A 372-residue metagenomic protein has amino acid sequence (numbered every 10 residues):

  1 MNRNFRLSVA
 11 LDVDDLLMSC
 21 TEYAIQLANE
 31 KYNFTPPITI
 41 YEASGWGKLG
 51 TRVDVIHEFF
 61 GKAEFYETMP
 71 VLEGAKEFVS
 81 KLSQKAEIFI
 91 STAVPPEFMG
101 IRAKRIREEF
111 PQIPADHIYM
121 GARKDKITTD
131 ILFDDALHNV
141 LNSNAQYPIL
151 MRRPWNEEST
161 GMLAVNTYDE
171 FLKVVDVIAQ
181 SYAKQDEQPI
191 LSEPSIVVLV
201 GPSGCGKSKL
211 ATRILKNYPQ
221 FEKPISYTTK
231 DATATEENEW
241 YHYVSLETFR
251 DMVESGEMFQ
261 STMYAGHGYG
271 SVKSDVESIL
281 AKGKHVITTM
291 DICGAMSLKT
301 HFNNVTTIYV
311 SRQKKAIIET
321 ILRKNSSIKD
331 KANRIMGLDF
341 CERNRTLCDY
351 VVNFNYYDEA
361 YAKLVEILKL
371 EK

Functional and structural regions predicted by a protein language model:
N2-V55, P194-L199, G204-Q220: Active-site neighborhood of HAD-like aspartate-dependent phosphohydrolases
L49-E64, T228-V286: ATP-dependent small-molecule kinase phosphotransfer cores that center on conserved nucleotide phosphate-binding segments
Y66-P70, A75-I106, H285-V286: Substrate-recognition element of Asp-dependent hydrolases with the DxDx(T/V) motif
S91-N142: Substrate-recognition "cap/lid" segment bordering the active-site pocket of phosphatases
L132-D169: Acidic, Mg2+-coordinating phosphoryl-transfer loop and its flanking beta/alpha structural elements, shared across
E187-P194: Phosphate-binding P-loop
I287-D291, H301-L322: Conserved phosphate-donor/acceptor-positioning beta-strand/loop module used by diverse small-molecule
A295, R323-I367: Small-molecule kinase domains that catalyze NTP-dependent phosphoryl transfer to phosphate-bearing small molecules
